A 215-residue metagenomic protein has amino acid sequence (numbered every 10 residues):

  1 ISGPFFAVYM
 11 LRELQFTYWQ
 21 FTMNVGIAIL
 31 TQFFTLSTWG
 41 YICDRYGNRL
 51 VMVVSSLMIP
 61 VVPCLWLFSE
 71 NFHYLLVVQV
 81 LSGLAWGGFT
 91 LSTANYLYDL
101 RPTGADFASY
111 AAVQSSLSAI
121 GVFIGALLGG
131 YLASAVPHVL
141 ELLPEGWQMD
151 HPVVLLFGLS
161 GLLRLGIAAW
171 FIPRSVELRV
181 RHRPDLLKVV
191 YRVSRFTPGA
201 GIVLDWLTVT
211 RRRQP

Functional and structural regions predicted by a protein language model:
S2-F21: Short amphipathic helix-loop junctions that connect adjacent transmembrane helices in Major Facilitator Superfamily/SLC
Y18-W19, G104-L117: Loop-to-transmembrane helix entry/capping segments in MFS-fold secondary transporters and related SLC/MFSD carriers
I29-S37, V122-F123: Residue-level signature of mid-helix packing/kink "hotspots" within the transmembrane helices of 12-pass Major
F34-N48, A133: Helix-to-loop junctions at the C-terminal end of transmembrane segments in multipass secondary transporters
L50-L65, G161: Structural signature of the two symmetry-related core transmembrane helices
L65-Q79: Helix-loop junctions at membrane interfaces in 12-TM secondary transporters
G88-T103: Intracellular juxtamembrane helix-capping segments at the cytosolic ends of symmetry-related transmembrane helices
A133-L162: A membrane-interface helix-boundary motif in multi-pass transporters
